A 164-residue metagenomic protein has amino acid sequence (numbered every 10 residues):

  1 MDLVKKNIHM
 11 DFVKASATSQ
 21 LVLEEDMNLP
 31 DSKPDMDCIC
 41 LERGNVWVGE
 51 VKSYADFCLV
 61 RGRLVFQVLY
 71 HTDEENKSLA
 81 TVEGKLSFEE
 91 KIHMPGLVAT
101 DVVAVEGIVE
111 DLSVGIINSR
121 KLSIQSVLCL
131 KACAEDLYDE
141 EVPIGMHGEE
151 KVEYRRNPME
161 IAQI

Functional and structural regions predicted by a protein language model:
M1-I164: Interfacial loop/beta elements and low-complexity acidic/Ser/Thr-rich segments of macromolecular assembly/processing
